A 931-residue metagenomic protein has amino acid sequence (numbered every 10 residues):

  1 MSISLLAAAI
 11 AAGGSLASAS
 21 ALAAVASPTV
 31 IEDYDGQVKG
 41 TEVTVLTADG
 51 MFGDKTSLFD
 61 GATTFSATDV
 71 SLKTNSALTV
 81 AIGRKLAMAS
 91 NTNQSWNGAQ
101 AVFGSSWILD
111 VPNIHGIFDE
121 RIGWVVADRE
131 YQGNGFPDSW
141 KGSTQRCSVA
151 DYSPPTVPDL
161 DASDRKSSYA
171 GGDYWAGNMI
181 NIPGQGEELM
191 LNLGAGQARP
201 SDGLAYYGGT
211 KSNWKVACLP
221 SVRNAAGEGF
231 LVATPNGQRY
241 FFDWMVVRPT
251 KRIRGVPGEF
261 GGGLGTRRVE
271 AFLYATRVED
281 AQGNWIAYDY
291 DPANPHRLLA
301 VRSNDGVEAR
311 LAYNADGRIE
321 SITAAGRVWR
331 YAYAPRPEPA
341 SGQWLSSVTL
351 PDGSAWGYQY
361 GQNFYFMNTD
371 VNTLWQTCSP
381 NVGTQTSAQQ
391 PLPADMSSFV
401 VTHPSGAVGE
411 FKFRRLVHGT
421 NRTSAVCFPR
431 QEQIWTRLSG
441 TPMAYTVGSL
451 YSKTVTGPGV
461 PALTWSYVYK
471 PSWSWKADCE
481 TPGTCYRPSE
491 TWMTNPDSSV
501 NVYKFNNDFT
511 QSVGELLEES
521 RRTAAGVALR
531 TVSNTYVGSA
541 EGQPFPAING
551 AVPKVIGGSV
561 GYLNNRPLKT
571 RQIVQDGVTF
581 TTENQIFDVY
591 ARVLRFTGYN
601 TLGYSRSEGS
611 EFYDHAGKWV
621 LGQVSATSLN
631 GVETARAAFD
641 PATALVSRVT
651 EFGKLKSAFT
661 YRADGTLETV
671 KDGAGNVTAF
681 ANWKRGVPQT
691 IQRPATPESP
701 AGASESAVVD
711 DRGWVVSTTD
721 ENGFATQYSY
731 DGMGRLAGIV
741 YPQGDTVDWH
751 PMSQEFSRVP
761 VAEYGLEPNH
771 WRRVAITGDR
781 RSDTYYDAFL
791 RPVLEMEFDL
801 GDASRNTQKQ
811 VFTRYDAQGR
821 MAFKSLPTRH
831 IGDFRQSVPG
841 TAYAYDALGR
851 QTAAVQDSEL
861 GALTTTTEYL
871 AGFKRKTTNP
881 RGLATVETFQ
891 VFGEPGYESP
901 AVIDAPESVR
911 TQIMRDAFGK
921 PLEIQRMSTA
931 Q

Functional and structural regions predicted by a protein language model:
M1-A21: Gram-negative bacterial Sec-dependent N-terminal signal peptides
A9, A23, T64, K211-S212 (+11 more regions): Short linear sequence elements within intrinsically disordered, low-complexity coil regions
A23-V382, Q390, T523-Q585, V589-T597 (+7 more regions): Surface-exposed recognition patches
T144, K215, G353, L374-N381 (+5 more regions): Mature extracytoplasmic/luminal segments of secretory-pathway proteins
F230-V232, K251-R252, A275-E279, I286 (+14 more regions): Beta-strand elements of repeat-based all-beta scaffolds
A394: Small/polar (Gly/Ser/Thr/Ala-rich) solvent-exposed segments that form structured loops/beta-strands/short helices used
